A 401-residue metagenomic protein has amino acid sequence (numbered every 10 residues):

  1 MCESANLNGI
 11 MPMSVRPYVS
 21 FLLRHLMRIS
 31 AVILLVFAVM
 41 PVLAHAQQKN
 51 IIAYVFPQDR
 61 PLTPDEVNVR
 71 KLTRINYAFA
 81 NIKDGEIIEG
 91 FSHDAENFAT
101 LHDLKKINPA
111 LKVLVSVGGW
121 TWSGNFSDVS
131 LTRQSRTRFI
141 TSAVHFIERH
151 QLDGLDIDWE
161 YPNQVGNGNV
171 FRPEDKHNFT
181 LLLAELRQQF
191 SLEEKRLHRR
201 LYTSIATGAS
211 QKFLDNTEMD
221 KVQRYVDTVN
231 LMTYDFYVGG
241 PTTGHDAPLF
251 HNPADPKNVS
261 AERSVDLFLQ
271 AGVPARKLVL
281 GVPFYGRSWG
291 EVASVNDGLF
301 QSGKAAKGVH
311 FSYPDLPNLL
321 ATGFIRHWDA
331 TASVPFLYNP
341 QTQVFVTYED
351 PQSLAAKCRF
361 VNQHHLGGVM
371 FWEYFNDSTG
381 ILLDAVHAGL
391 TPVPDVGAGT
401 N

Functional and structural regions predicted by a protein language model:
M1-M27: N-terminal secretory signal peptides that target proteins for export/translocation
S30-P41: Bacterial N-terminal signal peptides
V42-A46: Sec/Tat signal peptide C-region and signal peptidase I cleavage site
Q47-I147, N163-Q164, E174, L183-E185 (+3 more regions): Glycan-recognition patch characteristic of GH18 chitinases/ENGases and related GlcNAc/peptidoglycan-binding proteins
V55, F79, V115-G119, W159-Y161 (+4 more regions): A cross-domain feature marking catalytic cores of carbohydrate-active enzymes and several ubiquitous metabolic/repair
I75, V115, I157, L186 (+4 more regions): Conserved, mostly hydrophobic/aromatic
D84-E96, P162-N318: Substrate-binding surface in catalytic domains of secreted glycosidases
L101, V117, Y237-G240, H245-A247 (+3 more regions): Glycan-binding loop/region signatures in secreted carbohydrate-active enzymes
